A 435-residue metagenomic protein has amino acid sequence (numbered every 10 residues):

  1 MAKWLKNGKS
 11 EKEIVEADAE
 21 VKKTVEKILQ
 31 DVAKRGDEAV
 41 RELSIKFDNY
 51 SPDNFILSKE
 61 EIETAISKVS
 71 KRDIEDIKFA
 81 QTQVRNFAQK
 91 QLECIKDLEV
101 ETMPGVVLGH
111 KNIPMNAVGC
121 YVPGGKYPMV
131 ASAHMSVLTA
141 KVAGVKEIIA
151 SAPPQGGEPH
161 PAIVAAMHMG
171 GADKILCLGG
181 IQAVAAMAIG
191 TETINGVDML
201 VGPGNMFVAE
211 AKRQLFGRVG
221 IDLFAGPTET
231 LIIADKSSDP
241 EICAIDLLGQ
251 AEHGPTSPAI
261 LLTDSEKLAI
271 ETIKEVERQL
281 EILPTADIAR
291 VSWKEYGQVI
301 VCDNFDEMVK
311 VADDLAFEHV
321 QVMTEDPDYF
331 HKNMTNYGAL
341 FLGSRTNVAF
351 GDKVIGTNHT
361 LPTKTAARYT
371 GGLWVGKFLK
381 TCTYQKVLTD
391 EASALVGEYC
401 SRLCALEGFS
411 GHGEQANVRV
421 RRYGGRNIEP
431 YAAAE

Functional and structural regions predicted by a protein language model:
M1-N116: N-terminal Rossmann-like NAD(P)+-binding subdomain of aldehyde/semialdehyde dehydrogenases
A2-K6, K174-G179, V299-N304: Short acidic-hydrophobic, aromatic-tinged amphipathic segments that line or gate anion-handling sites
E101-A165: Conserved small-residue-rich beta-alpha loop and adjacent elements that most often cradle the phosphate/pyrophosphate
K146-Q155, A259-E266, G343: Short internal beta-strands
G171-P258: Conserved NAD(P)+-binding/catalytic subdomain of aldehyde/semialdehyde dehydrogenases
L223-E295, V299: A conserved active-site cap/scaffold subdomain adjacent to cofactor or substrate pockets
D313-E435: C-terminal core of ALDH-fold dehydrogenases
